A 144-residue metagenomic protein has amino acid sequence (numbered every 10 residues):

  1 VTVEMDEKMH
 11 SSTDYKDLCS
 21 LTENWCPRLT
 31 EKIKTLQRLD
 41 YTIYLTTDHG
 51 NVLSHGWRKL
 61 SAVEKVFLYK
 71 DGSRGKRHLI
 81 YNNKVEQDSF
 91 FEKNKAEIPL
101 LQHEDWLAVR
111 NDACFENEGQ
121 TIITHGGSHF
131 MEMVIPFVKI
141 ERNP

Functional and structural regions predicted by a protein language model:
V1-P144: Feature captures the catalytic ectodomains and active-site-proximal regions of enzymes that hydrolyze or transfer
